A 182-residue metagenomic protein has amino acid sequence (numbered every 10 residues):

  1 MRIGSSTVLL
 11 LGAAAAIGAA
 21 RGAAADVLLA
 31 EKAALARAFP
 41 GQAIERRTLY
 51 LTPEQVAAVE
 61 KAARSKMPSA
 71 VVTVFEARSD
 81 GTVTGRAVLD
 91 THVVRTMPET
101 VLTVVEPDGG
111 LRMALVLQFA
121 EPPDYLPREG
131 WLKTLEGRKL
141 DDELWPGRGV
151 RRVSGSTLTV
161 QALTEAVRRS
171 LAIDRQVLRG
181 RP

Functional and structural regions predicted by a protein language model:
M1, A19-G22: Basic/polar, cationic surfaces and motifs that engage anionic cell-wall and phosphate/carboxylate ligands
M1-L9: Bacterial N-terminal signal peptides that target proteins for export
V8-G18: Bacterial N-terminal signal peptides
G22-Q161, E165-P182: Flexible, solvent-exposed loop/hinge segments and secondary-structure transition points
